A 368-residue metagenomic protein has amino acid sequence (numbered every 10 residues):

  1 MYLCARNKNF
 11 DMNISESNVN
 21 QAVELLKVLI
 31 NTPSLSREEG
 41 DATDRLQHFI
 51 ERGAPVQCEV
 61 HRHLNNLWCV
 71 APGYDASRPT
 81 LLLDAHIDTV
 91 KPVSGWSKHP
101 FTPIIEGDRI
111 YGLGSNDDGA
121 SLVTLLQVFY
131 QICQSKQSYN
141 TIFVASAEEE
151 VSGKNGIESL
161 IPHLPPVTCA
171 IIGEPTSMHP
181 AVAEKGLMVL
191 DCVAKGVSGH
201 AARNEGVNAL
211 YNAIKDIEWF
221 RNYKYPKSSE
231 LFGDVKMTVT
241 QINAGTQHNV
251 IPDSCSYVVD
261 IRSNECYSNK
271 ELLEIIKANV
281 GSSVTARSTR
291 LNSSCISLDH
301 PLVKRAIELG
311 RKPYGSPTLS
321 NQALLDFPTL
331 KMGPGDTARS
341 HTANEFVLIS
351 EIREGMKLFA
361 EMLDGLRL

Functional and structural regions predicted by a protein language model:
Y2, F10, S17, D41 (+1 more regions): Metal-dependent amide/peptide-bond hydrolase catalytic core, centered on the "pita-bread" metallohydrolase fold
K8-P92, S254-V258, L272-I275, I349-R353 (+1 more regions): N-terminal helical capping/dimerization or prosegment-like subdomains of hydrolases acting on amide or phosphate bonds
K27, Q47, V123-L126, Y130 (+4 more regions): Predominant activation on well-ordered alpha-helical scaffold segments within soluble catalytic domains
E51-V56, H63-N65, A76-R78, Q134-S138 (+4 more regions): Short glycine/proline-enriched coil/turn segments at helix->beta-strand junctions
R78-I142: Active-site metal-coordination/substrate-binding segment of hydrolases, especially metallo-dependent peptidases
L81-L83, V144, C169-I171, L330-M332: Hydrophobic/aromatic beta-strand patches that form the interior of the parallel beta-sheet core in alpha/beta enzyme
G119-V189, V193: Acidic/histidine-rich catalytic neighborhood of metal-dependent amide-processing enzymes
